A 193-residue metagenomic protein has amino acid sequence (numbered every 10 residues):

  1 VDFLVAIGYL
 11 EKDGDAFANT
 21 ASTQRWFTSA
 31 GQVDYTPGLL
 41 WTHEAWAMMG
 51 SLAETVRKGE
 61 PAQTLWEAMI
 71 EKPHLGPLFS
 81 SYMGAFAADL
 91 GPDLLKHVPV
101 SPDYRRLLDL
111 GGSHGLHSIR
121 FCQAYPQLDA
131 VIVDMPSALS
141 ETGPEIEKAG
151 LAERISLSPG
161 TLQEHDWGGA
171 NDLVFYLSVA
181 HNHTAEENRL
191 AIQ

Functional and structural regions predicted by a protein language model:
D2-R105: Conserved Class I S-adenosyl-L-methionine-dependent methyltransferase catalytic core
Q24-T28, E164, H181: Active-site micro-motifs of SAM-dependent methyltransferase domains
S101, A152, W167-G169: A short, aliphatic-rich alpha-helical micro-motif
R106-L108, G115-E164: Class I SAM-dependent methyltransferase SAM/SAH-binding core
Q163-V174: A short acidic, Gly/Pro-enriched loop at the edge of an enzyme's catalytic core that lines a small-molecule cofactor
V174-H181: Short catalytic micro-motifs in class I SAM-dependent methyltransferases
N182-Q193: A short, conserved alpha-helix within the catalytic core of class I
